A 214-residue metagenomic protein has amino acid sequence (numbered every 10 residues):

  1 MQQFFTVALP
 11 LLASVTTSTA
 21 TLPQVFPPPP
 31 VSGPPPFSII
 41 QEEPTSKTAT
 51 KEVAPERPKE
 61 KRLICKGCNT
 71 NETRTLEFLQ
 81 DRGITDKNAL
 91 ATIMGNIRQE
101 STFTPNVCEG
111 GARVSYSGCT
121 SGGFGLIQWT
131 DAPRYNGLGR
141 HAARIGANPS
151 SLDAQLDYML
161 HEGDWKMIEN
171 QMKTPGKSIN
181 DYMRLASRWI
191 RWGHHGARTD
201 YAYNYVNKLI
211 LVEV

Functional and structural regions predicted by a protein language model:
M1-P23: Fungal secretory targeting signals
M1-Q2, P23, I40, I127 (+1 more regions): Intrinsically disordered, low-complexity regions enriched in polar/acidic and amide residues
L11, T19, E43-P44, I210: N-terminal regions of proteins, emphasizing targeting and processing segments when present
V25-A54: N-terminal, immediately post-signal peptide pro-regions of secreted/luminal proteins
T45-T102: Export/targeting segments at the very N-terminus of extracytoplasmic proteins
P55-R74, S101-K177: Peptidoglycan-targeting cell-wall enzymes and recognition modules
T70, R74, F78, N88-G95 (+6 more regions): Extracytoplasmic/secreted proteins, especially bacterial periplasmic and envelope-associated proteins
T174-V214: Active-site or metal-binding loop neighborhoods of secreted/extracellular toxin and effector enzymes
